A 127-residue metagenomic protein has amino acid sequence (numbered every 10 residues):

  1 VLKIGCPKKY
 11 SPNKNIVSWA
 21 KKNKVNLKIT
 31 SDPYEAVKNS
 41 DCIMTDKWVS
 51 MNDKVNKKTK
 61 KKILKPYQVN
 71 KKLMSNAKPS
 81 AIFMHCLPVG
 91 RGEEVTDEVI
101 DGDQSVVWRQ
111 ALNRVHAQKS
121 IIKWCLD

Functional and structural regions predicted by a protein language model:
V1-D46: Glycine-rich phosphate/diphosphate-binding loop of Rossmann-like nucleotide-binding domains
L2, F83-M84: Hydrophobic/aromatic residues located in beta-strands of well-ordered beta-sheets within soluble catalytic
I16-V17, V55-K57, V95-D97: Short amphipathic alpha-helical segments
K22-K28, P79, G102-Q104: A short helix-to-beta-strand connector/capping loop
D32-A36, K65-N76: A short, acidic, amphipathic alpha-helical segment used as a generic capping/interface helix at domain edges
D46-K47, L87: Glycine-rich, N-terminal phosphate-binding loop of Rossmann-like dinucleotide-binding domains
K47-Q68: Glycine/threonine-rich flexible loop motifs
S80-A81, L87-D127: Adenosine-phosphate binding glycine-rich loop
